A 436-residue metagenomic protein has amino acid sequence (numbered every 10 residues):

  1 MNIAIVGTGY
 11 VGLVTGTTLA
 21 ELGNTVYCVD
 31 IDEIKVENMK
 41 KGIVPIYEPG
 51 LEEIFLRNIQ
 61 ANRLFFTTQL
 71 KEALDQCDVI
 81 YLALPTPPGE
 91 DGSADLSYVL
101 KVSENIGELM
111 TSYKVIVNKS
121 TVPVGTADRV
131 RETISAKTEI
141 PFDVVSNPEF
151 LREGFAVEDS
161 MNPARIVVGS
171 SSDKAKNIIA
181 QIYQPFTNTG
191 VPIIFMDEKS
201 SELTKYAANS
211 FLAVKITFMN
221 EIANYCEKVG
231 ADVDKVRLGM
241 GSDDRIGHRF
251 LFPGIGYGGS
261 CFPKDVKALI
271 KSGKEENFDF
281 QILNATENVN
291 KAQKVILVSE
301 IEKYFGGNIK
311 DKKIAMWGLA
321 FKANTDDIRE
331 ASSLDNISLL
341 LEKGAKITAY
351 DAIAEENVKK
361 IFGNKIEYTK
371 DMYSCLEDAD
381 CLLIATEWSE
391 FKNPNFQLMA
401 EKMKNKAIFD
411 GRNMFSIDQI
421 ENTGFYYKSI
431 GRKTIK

Functional and structural regions predicted by a protein language model:
M1-K436: Structural/interface elements that position substrates and couple domains in central-metabolism enzymes
